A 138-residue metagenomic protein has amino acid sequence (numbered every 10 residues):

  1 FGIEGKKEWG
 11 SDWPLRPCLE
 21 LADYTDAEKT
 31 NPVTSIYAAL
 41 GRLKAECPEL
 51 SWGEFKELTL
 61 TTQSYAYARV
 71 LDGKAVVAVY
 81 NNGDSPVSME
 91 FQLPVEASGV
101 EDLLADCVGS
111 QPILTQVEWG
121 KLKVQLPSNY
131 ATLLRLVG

Functional and structural regions predicted by a protein language model:
F1-A97: Loop/helix patches that line or flank the sugar-binding groove of alpha-linked glycan CAZymes
T25-T30, C107-P112, L134: Short C-terminal domain-edge/linker segments immediately following a structured domain
L40, V100, N129: A residue-level signal for conserved active-site and pocket-lining positions in enzyme catalytic cores
E57, A68, L114, K123-V124: Short secondary-structure boundary/capping segments
V70-D72, C107, V137-G138: Short, flexible beta-strand-to-coil junctions
V77-Y80, D102, R135: Conserved active-site loop/cleft motifs that coordinate metal ions or position small ligands
E101-K121: Solvent-exposed beta-strand/loop surfaces of large extracellular or lumenal domains
T115-G138: C-terminal beta-strand-rich structural cap/linker in extracellular carbohydrate-active enzymes
